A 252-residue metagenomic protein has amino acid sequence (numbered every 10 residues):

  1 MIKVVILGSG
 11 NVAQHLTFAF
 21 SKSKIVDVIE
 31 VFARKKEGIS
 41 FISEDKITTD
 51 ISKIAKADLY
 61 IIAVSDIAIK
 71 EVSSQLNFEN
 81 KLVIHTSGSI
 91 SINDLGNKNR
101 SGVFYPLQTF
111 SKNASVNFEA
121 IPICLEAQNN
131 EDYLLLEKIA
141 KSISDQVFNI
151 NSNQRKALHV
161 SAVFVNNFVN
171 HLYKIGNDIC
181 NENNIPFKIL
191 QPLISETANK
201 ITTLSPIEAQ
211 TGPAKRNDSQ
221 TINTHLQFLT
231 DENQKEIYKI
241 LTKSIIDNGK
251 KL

Functional and structural regions predicted by a protein language model:
M1-T49, V116: NAD(P)+-binding Rossmann beta1-loop-alpha1 motif at the extreme N-terminus of oxidoreductases
I2, K81, I121: Nucleotide donor/acceptor-binding cores
Q14, F18-K22, S74, Q227 (+1 more regions): Short, well-ordered alpha-helices that flank and scaffold nucleotide-derived cofactor binding pockets
L16, K36-V116: Rossmann-like NAD(P)(H) cofactor-binding subdomain of soluble oxidoreductases
R100, S115-A157, V165-T202: Internal alpha-helical scaffold of NAD(P)-dependent oxidoreductase catalytic cores
T197-L252: Interdomain hinge/lid region at the active-site interface of Rossmann-like NAD(P)-dependent oxidoreductases
